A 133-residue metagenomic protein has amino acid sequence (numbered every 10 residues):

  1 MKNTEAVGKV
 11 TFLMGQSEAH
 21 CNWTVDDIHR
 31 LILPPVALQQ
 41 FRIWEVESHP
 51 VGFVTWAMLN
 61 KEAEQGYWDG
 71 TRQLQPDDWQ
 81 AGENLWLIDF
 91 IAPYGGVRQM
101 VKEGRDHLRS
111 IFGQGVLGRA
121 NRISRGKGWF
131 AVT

Functional and structural regions predicted by a protein language model:
M1-H29: Short amphipathic alpha-helix that is part of the acyltransferase structural core
K2-N3, H29-P35, R105-I111: Short linear motifs in intrinsically disordered
T11, T55, W129-A131: Polar low-complexity intrinsically disordered regions enriched in Ser/Thr and small residues
S17-H20, Q39, I111, G115: Short secondary-structure junctions and interdomain/linker hinges
D27-L33, Q39-I43, G70-D77: Short secondary-structure capping micro-motifs at structural edges
A37-M58: Conserved beta-hairpin
E62-V132: Acyl-donor binding region in acyl/amide transferases
